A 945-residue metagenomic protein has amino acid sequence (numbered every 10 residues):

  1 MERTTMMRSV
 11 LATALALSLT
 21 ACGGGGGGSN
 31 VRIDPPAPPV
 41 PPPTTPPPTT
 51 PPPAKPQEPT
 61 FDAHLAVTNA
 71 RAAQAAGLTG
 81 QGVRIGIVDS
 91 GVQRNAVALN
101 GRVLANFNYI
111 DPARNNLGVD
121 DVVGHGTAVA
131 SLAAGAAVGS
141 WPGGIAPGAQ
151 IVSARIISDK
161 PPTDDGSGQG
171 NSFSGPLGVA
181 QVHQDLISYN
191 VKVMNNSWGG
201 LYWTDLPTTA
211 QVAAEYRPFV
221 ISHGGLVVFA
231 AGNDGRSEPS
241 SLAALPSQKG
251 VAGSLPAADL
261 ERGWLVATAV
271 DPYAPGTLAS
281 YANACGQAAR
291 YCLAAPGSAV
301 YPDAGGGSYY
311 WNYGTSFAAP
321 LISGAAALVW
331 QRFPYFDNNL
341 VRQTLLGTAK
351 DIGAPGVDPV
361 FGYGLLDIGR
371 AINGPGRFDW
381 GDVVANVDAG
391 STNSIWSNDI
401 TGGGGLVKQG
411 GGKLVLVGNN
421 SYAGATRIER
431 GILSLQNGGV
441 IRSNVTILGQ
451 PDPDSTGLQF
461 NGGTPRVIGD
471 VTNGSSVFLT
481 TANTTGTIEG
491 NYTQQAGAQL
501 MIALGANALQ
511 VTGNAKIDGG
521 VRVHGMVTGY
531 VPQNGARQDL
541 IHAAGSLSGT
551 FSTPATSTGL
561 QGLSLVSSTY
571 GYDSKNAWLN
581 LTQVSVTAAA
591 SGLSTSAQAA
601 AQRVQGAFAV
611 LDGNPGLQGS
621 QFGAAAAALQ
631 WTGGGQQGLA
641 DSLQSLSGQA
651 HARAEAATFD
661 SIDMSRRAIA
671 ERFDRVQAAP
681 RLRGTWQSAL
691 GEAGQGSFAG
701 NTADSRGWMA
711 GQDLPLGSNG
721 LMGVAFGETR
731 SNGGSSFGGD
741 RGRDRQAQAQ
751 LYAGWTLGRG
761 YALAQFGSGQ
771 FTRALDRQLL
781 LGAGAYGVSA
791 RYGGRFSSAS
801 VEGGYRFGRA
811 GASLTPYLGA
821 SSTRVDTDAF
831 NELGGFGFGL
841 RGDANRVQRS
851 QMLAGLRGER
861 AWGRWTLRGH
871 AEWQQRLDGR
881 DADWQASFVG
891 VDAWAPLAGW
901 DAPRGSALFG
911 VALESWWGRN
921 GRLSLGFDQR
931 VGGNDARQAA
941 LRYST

Functional and structural regions predicted by a protein language model:
G23-P35, T79-G80, A136, I156-D259 (+1 more regions): Substrate-binding/access-modulating region of protease and related hydrolase catalytic domains
R32-I33, Y335, G347-S397, T401-G403 (+3 more regions): Outer-membrane translocation/initiation segment of Type V secreted surface proteins
A37, E58, R71-F107, P112-S174 (+4 more regions): Subtilisin-like serine protease catalytic core
D89, V97, S247-A327, Q331 (+1 more regions): Extracellular S/T/G-rich loop segment that most often corresponds to the catalytic His/Ser-adjacent loop
G305-S308, T315-S316, P320-Q331, D379-Q450 (+1 more regions): Extracellular repeat-rich scaffold modules on cell surfaces
G457-D539, G545: Extracellular beta-strand/loop-rich repeat segments of large surface/secreted proteins
L617-L814, S822, S924-T945: Outer membrane beta-barrel translocator domains of Type V secretion systems
Q750, A829, L840-T945: Outer membrane beta-barrel transmembrane domains
